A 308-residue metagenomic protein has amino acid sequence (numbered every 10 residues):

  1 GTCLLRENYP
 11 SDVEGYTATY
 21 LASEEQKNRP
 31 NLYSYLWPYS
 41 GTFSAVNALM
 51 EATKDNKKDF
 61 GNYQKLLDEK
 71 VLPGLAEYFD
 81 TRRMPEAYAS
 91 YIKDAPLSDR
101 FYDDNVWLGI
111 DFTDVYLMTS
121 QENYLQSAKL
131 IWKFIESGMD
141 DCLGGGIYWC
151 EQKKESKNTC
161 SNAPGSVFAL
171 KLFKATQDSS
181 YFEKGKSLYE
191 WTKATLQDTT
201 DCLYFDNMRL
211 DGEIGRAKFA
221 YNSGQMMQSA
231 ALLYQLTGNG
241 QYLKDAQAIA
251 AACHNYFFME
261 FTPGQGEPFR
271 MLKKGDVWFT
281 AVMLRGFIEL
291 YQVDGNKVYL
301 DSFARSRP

Functional and structural regions predicted by a protein language model:
G1-P308: Glycan-recognition and catalytic cores of secretory/periplasmic carbohydrate-active enzymes
